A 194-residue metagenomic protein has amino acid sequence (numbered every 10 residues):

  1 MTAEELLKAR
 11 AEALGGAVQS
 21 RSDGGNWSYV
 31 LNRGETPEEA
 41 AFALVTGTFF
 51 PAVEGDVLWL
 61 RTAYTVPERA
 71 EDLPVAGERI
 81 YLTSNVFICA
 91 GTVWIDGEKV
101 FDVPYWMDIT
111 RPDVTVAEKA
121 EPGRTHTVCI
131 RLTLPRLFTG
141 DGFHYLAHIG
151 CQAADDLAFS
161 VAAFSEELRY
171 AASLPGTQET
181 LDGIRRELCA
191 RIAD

Functional and structural regions predicted by a protein language model:
M1-A76: Extended carbohydrate-recognition surfaces in non-catalytic/accessory domains of CAZymes and lectin-like proteins
M1-W27, A154-R191: Generic N-terminal low-complexity/basic-hydrophobic segments
N32-F50, W59, I80, S84-F87 (+2 more regions): N-terminal regions that are enriched for targeting/export leaders and immediately downstream pro/stem segments
T65-P67, N85-F87, T133: Solvent-exposed strand-to-loop "edge" motifs in beta-rich extracellular domains
T65-R69, E78-R79, R111-V116: Short alpha-helical segments and helix-capping/turn motifs at coil-helix boundaries
E71-G97, V128: Aromatic-lined ligand-binding clefts that engage carbohydrates, nucleic acids, or primary amines
T92-Y145: Beta-strand-rich ligand-recognition modules
D96-D102, T133-L174: Glycine/proline-rich low-complexity spacer/linker segments in large multi-domain proteins
